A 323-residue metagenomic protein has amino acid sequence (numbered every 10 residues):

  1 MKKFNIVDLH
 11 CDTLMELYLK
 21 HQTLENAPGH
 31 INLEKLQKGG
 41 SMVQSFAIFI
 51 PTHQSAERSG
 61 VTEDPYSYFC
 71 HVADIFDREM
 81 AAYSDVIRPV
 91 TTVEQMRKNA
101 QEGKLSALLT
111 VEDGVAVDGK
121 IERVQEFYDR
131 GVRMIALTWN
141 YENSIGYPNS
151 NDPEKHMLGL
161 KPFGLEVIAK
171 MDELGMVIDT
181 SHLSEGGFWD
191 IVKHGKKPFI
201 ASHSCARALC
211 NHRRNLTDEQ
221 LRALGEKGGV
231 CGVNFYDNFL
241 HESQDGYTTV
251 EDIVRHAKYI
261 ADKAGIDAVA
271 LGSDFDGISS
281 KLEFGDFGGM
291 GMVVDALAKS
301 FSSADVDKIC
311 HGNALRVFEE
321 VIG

Functional and structural regions predicted by a protein language model:
M1-K2, G323: Basic/polar N-terminal segments that are highly enriched at the extreme N-terminus, encompassing both cleavable
K2-N234, N238-H241, V254, K258-A261 (+3 more regions): Extended, charged catalytic domains and RNA/DNA-binding interfaces, predominantly in divalent-metal-using enzymes
Q54, I278-L282, F318: Short active-site-adjacent structural elements
N234-F235, A264-F287: Short acidic/histidine-rich active-site segments
S243-V250, G277-F284, L297-S303: Outer-membrane beta-barrel pore domains
G285-G323: Mid-to-C-terminal alpha-helical segments outside catalytic/metal-binding sites
